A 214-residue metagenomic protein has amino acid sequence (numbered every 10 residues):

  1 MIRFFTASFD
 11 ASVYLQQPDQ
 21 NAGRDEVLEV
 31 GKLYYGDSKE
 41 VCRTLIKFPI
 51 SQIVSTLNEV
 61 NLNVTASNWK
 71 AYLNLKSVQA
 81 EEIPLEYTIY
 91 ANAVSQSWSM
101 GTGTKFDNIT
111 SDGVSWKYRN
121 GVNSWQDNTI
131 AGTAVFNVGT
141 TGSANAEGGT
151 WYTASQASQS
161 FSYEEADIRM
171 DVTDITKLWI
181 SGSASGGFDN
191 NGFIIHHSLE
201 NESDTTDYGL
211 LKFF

Functional and structural regions predicted by a protein language model:
M1-F214: Secreted, disulfide-rich extracellular signaling modules
